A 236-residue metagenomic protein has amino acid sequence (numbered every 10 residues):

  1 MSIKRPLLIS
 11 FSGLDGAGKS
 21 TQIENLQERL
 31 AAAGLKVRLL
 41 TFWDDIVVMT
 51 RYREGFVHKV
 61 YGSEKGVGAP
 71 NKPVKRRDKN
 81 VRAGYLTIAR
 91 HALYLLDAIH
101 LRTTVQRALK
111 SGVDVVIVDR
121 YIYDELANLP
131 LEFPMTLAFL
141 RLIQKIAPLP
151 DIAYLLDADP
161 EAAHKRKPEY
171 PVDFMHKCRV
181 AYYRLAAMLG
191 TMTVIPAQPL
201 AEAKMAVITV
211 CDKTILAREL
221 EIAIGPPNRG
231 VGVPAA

Functional and structural regions predicted by a protein language model:
F11: Hydrophobic anchor at the beta1->P-loop junction of P-loop NTPases
L14: P-loop (Walker A) phosphate-binding loop of NTP-binding proteins
K19: Conserved lysine of the Walker
Q22: Hydrophobic positions on the alpha1 helix immediately C-terminal to the Walker A/P-loop
E28-L39: Post-Walker A helix-loop "phosphate-sensing" segment adjacent to the P-loop in P-loop NTPases
D44-E132, A138: ATP-dependent small-molecule kinase phosphotransfer cores that center on conserved nucleotide phosphate-binding segments
V115, R120-R184: A glycine- and Lys/Arg-enriched "phosphate-lid" helix/loop adjacent to the NTP-binding pocket of small-molecule kinases
K165-A236: NTP-dependent small-molecule kinase module
